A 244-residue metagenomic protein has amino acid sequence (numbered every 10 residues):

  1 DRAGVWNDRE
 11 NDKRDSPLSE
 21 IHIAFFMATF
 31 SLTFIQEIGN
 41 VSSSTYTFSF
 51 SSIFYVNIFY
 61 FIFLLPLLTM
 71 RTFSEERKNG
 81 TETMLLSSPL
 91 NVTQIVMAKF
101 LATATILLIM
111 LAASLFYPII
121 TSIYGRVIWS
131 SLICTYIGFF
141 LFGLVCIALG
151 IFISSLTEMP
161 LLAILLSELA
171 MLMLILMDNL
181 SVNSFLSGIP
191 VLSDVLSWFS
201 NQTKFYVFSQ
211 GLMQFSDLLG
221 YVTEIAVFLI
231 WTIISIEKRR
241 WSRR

Functional and structural regions predicted by a protein language model:
D1-E20, W241: Aromatic- and glycine-rich beta-strand/loop motifs that create alpha-glucan
F25-T29, A102, G138, S167-L174: Transmembrane alpha-helical core residues of multi-pass small-molecule transporters, especially secondary transporters
M27-G39: Alpha-helical transmembrane segments of multi-pass membrane proteins
T33-I35, T47-S51, I58-Y60, A98 (+2 more regions): Secretory targeting signals
I38-T47, A163-L166, A170-S235, R240-R243: Terminal transmembrane helical anchor/hairpin motif
S52-E75: Long, hydrophobic alpha-helical segments
L65-T69, Y117, A148-L149, W231-T232: Hydrophobic/aromatic residues in alpha-helical transmembrane segments
T72-A102: Helix-loop-helix units of permease transmembrane domains in multi-pass membrane transporters, especially ABC
